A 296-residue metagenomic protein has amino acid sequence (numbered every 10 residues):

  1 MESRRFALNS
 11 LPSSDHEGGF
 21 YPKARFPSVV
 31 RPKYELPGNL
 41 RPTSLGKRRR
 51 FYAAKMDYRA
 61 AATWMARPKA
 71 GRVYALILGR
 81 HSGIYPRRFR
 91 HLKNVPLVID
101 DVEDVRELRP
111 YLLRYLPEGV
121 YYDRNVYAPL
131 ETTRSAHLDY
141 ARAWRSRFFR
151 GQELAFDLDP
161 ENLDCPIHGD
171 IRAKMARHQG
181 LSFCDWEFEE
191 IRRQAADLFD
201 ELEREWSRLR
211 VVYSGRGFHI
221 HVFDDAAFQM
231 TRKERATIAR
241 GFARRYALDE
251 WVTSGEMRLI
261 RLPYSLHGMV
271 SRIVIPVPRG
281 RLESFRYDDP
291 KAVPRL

Functional and structural regions predicted by a protein language model:
R4-R5, R25, R31, R41: Basic polycationic patches enriched in arginine
S10-S13: Intrinsically disordered, low-complexity segments enriched in serine/proline and basic residues
G18-G19, G38: Residue-identity detector for glycine
P37-A66, V98, S146, D164-R204 (+2 more regions): Helical (often loop-to-helix) elements that flank the catalytic cores of nucleotide-handling enzymes
K69-L181, F188, E250: SsDNA-processing nucleotidyl-transfer enzymes
H81-Y85, D104, R235-M269: Conserved His + Asp/Glu catalytic blocks
E153-D157, E203, S207-T231, L259-P263: Histidine-centered divalent-metal-coordination microenvironment in nucleic-acid enzymes
